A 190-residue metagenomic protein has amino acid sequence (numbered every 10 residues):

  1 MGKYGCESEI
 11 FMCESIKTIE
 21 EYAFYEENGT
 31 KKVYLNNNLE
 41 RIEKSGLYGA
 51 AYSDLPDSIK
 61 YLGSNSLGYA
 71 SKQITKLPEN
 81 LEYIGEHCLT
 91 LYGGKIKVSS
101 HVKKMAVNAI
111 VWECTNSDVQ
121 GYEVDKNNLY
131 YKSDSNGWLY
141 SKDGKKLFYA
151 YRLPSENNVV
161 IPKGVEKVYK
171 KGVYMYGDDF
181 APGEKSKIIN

Functional and structural regions predicted by a protein language model:
G2-T18, N28-R41, G49-Y61, A70-Y83 (+5 more regions): Structural signature of tandem-repeat unit edges
